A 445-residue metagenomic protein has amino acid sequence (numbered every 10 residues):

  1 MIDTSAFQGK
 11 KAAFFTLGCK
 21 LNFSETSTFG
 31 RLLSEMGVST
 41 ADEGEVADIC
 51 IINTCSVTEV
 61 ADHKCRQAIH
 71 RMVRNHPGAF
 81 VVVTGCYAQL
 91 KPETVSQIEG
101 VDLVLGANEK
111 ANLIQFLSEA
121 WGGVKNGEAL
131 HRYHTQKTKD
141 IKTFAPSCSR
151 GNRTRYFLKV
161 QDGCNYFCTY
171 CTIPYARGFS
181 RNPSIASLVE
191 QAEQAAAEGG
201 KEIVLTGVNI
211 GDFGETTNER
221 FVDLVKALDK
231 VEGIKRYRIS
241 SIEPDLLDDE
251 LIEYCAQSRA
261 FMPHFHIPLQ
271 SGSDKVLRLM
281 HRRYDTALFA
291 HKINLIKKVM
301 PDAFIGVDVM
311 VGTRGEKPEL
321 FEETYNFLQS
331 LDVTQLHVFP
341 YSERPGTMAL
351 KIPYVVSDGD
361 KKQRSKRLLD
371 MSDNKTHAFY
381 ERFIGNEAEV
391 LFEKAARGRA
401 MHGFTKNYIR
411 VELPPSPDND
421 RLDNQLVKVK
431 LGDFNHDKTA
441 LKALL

Functional and structural regions predicted by a protein language model:
M1-T206, G211-D212, K226, E250 (+7 more regions): Proteins enriched for Cys/Gly/acidic motifs involved in redox and nucleic-acid/cofactor modification
T4, C148-S149, E253-Q257, L269 (+4 more regions): Replace "in large, NTP-powered and nucleic-acid-processing enzymes" with "in large, NTP-powered factors and other
N22, T58-A61, A88, P244 (+3 more regions): Alpha-helix N-cap/loop-to-helix initiation residues
E45-V46, N165, G272, A396-G398 (+1 more regions): Short strand-connecting beta-turns/loops that link adjacent beta-strands
I51, C86, L113, L205 (+7 more regions): Residue-level signal for inorganic ion chemistry
V81-V82, L90-K91, A197-E319, Q329: Conserved SAM/AdoMet-binding glycine-rich loop
A111, Y166, G211, D245 (+3 more regions): Glycine-centered loop/turn positions within well-structured domains that cap or flank conserved ligand/cofactor-binding
K351-L445: Terminal RNA-binding accessory module
